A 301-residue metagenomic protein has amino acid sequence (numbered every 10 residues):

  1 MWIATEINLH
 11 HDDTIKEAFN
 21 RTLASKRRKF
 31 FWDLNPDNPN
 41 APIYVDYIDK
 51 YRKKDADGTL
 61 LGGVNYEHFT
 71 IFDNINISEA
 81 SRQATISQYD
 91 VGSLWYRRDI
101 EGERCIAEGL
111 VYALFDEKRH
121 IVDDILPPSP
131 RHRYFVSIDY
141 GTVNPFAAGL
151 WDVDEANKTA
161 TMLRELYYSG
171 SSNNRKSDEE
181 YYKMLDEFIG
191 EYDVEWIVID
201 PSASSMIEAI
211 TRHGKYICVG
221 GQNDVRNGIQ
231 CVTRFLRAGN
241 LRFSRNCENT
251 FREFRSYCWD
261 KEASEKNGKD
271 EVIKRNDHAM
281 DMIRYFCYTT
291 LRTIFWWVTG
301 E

Functional and structural regions predicted by a protein language model:
T5-I7: Walker B catalytic acidic pair
L9-S87: ASCE P-loop NTPase helicase motor core
D33, F69, I100, A148 (+3 more regions): A residue-level signal for conserved active-site and pocket-lining positions in enzyme catalytic cores
K53, D152-A156: Short loop/turn segments immediately following beta-strands, especially the blade-tip and inter-blade linker loops
N74-I138: ATPase catalytic-site recognition across NTP-hydrolyzing enzymes
S129-V153: Gly/Thr-rich phosphate-binding beta-strand-loop-beta motif of the actin/hexokinase/Hsp70
N157-K274, L291-W297: Mg2+-dependent endonuclease catalytic cores in nucleic-acid-processing enzymes, primarily RNase H-like
